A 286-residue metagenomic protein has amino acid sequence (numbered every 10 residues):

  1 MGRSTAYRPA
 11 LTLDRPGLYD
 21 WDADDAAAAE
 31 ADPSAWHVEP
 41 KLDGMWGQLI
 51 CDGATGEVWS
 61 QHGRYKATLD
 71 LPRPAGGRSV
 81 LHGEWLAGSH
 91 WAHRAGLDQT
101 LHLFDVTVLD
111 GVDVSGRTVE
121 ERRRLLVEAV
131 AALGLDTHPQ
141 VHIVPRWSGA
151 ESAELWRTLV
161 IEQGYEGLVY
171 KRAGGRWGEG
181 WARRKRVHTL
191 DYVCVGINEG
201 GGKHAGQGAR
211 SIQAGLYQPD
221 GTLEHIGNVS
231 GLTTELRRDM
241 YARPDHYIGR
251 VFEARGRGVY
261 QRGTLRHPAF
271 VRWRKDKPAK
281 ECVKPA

Functional and structural regions predicted by a protein language model:
R3-G63, L69, D136-D276: Nucleic-acid 5′ end/cap handling module spanning
A29-L135: Covalent nucleotidyltransferase
W91, L109, G149-A153, A279: A short acidic, often aromatic-flanked loop/helix-cap motif at beta-alpha or helix-coil junctions that lines enzyme
K280-A286: Intrinsically disordered terminal and processing segments
